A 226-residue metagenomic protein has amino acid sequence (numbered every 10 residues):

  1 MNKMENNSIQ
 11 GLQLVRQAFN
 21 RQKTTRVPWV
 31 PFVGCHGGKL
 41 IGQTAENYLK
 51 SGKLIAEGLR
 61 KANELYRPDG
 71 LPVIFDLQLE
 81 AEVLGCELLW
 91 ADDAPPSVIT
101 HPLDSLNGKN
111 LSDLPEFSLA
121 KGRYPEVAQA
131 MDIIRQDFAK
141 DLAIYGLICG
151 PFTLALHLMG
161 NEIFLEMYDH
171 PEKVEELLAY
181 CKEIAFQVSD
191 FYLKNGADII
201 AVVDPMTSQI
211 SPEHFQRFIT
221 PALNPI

Functional and structural regions predicted by a protein language model:
N2-G37, A45, D69, S118-I226: Active-site loop segments of alpha/beta catalytic cores
L40-E46, Q78-D93: Glycine-rich loop at the start of a catalytic domain that most often binds anionic cofactors/ligands
E46, K50-I55: Outer-membrane beta-barrel proteins
I55-I74, F191-G196: Catalytic domains of carbohydrate-active enzymes, especially glycoside hydrolases
A56-R60, V98-L103, P171-E175: Short, surface-exposed, polar/charged, turn-prone segments marking secondary-structure boundaries
D76-Q78, C149: Beta-hairpin (beta-strand-turn-beta-strand) motif
L88-D92, I99-L103, L156-F164: Short, flexible, mixed-charge acidic loops at enzyme active sites
D93-I133: A gly/proline- and charged-residue-enriched helix-loop-helix capping module
